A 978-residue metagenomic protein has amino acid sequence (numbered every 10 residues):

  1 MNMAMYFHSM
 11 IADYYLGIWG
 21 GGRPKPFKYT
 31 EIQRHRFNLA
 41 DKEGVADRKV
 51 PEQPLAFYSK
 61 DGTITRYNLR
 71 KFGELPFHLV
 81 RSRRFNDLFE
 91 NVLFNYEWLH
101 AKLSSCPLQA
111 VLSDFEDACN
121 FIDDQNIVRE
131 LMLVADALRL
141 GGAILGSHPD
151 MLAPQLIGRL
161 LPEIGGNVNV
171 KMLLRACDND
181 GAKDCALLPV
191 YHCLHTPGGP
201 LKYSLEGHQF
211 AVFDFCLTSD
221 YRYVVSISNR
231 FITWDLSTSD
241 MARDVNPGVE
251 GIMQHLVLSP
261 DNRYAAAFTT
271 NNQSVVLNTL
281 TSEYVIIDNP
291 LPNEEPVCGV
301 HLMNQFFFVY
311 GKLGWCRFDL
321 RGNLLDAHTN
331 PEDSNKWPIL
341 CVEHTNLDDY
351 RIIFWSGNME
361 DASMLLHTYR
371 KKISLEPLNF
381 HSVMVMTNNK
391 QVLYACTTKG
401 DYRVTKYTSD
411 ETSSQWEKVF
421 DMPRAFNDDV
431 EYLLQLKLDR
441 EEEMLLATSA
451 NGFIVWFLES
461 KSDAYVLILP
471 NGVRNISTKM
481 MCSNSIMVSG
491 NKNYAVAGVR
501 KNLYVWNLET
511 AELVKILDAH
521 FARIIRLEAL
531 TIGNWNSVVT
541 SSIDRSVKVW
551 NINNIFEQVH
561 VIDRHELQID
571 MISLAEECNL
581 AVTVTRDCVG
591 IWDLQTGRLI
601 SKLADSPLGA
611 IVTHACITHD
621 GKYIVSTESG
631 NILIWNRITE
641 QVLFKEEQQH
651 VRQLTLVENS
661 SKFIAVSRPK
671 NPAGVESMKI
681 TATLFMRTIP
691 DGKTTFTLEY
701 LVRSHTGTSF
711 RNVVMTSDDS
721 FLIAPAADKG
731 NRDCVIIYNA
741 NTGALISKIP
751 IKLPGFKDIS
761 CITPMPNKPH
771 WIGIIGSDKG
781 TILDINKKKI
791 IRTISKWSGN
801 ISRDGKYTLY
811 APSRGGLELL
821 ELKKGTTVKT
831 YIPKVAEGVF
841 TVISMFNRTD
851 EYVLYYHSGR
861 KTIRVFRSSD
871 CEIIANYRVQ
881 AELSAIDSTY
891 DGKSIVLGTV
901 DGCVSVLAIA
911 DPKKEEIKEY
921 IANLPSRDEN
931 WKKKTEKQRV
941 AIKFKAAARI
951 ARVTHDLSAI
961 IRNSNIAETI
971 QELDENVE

Functional and structural regions predicted by a protein language model:
M5-P200: Hydrophobic repeat-domain scaffold segments
E206-V212, P247-M253, P290-E295, P331-W337 (+13 more regions): WD40/WD-repeat beta-propeller blade N-cap
F215, F231-S237, S274-T279, W315-D319 (+14 more regions): WD40-repeat beta-propellers
F215, L256, G299-V300, V342 (+12 more regions): Hydrophobic core register within WD40 beta-propeller blades
T218-D220, P260-D261, L302-N304, H344-D348 (+12 more regions): Residue-level detector of Asp-centered blade-edge/turn motifs that repeat once per structural unit in beta-propeller
V224, A265, F307, R351-I352 (+12 more regions): Hydrophobic beta-strand positions that form the internal "hydrophobic ladder" of WD40/Gbeta-like beta-propeller blades
I227-N229, F268-N271, G311-K312, S356-M359 (+12 more regions): Conserved strand-to-loop turn within each blade of WD40 beta-propeller repeats
V539-S541, S546-I555, R878-N930: Blade-level signature of beta-propeller repeat domains, shared across WD40, Kelch, NHL, RCC1 and BNR/Asp-box propellers
